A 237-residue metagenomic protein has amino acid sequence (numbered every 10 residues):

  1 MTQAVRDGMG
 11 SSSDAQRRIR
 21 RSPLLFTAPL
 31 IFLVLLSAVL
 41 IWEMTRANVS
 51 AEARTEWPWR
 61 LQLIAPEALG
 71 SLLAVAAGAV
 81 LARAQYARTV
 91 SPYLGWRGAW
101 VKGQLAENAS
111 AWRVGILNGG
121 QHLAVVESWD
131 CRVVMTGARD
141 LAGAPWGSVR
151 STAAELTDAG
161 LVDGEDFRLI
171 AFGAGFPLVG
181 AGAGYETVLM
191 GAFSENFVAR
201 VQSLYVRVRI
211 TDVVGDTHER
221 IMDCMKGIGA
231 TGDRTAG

Functional and structural regions predicted by a protein language model:
T2-D14, R207-G237: Acidic, serine/threonine- and proline-rich intrinsically disordered appendage/tail regions
T2-E127, C131-V134, G237: Membrane-proximal alpha-helical anchors
E107-R113, Y185-V188, S203-Y205: Short, solvent-exposed loop/turn segments enriched in Ser/Thr/Gly
V133-S151: Short aromatic-acidic-glycine turn motif
M135-A138, E155-D166, K226-G237: Short, surface-exposed linear segments at secondary-structure transitions and domain or protein termini
W146-S194: Intrinsically disordered, low-complexity Pro/Gly/Ser/Thr-rich segments with frequent PxxP/GP/PP motifs and embedded
F193-G215: Serine/threonine-enriched low-complexity regions used as flexible
